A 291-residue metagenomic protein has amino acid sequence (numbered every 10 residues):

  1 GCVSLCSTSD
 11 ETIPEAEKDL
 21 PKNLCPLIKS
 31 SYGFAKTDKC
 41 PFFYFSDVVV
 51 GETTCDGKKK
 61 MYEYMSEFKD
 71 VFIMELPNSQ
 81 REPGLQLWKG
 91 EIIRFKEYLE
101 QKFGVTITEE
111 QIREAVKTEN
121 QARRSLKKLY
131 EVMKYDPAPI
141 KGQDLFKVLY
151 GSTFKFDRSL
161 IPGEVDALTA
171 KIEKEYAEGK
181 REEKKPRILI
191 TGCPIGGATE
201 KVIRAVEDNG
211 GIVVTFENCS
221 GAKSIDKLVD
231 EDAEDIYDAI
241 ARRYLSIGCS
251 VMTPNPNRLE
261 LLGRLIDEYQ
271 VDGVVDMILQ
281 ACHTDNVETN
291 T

Functional and structural regions predicted by a protein language model:
G1-L24: Anionic-ligand anchoring segments at beta-strand to alpha-helix junctions in alpha/beta enzyme folds, i.e., glycine
G1-T8, C193-P254, R258-L261: Redox- and metal-dependent alpha/beta enzyme cores, enriched for Fe-S-associated oxidoreductases and cofactor-handling
T8-I13, E75-Q80, E217-G221: Short, acidic/turn-prone active-site loops that include or flank metal/cofactor- and phosphate-binding residues
S30-Q101: Acidic/His-rich segments in extracytoplasmic proteins that coordinate ligands and/or metal ions
A35, T253-Q270, V287-E288: A short, acidic, amphipathic alpha-helical segment used as a generic capping/interface helix at domain edges
S46, I266, Q270-V275: Proline-aspartate-enriched helix->loop->beta-strand connector
K59-K60, Q280-N290: Glycine/threonine-rich flexible loop motifs
I93, E97-I225: A charged, amphipathic alpha-helical module
